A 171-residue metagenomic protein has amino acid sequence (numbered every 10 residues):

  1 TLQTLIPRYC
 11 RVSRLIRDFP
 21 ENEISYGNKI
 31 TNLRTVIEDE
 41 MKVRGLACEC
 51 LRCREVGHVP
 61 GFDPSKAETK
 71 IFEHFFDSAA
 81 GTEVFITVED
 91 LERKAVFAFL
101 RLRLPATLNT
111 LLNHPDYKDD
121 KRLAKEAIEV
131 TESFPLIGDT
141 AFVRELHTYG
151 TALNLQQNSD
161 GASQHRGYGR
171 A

Functional and structural regions predicted by a protein language model:
T1-R144, S159-R166: C-terminal scaffold of the Radical SAM
Y149-A171: Conserved glycine-rich acetyl-CoA-binding loop
